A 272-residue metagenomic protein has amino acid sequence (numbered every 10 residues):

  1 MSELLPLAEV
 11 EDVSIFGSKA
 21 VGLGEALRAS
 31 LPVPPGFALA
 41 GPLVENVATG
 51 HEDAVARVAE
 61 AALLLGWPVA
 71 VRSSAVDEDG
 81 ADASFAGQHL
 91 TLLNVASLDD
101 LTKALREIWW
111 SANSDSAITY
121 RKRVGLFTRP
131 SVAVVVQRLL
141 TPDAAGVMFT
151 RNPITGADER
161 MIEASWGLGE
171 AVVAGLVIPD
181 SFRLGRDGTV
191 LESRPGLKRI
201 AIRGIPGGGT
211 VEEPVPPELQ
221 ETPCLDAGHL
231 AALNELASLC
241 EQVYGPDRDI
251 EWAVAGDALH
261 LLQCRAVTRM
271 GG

Functional and structural regions predicted by a protein language model:
M1-V135, A144, Q220-G245, L261-Q263 (+1 more regions): N-terminal beta-alpha lobe that positions the nucleotide/phosphoryl donor in ATP/NTP-coupled carboxylate activation
G24, A29-L43, R160, S165 (+3 more regions): Glycine-rich phosphate/pyrophosphate-binding loops and their adjacent beta-strand/loop elements at enzyme active sites
R72, Q137, E163-S165: Short beta-strand segments
S73-A75, R138-L140, V254-G256: A general secondary-structure junction signal
Q88-D115, P142-G207, L262-G272: Extended active-site and interfacial segments that coordinate phosphate-rich ligands in large catalytic machineries
A164-D249, V254-G256: Conserved catalytic alpha/beta cores of large enzymes that bind or transform nucleotide phosphates and polynucleotides
